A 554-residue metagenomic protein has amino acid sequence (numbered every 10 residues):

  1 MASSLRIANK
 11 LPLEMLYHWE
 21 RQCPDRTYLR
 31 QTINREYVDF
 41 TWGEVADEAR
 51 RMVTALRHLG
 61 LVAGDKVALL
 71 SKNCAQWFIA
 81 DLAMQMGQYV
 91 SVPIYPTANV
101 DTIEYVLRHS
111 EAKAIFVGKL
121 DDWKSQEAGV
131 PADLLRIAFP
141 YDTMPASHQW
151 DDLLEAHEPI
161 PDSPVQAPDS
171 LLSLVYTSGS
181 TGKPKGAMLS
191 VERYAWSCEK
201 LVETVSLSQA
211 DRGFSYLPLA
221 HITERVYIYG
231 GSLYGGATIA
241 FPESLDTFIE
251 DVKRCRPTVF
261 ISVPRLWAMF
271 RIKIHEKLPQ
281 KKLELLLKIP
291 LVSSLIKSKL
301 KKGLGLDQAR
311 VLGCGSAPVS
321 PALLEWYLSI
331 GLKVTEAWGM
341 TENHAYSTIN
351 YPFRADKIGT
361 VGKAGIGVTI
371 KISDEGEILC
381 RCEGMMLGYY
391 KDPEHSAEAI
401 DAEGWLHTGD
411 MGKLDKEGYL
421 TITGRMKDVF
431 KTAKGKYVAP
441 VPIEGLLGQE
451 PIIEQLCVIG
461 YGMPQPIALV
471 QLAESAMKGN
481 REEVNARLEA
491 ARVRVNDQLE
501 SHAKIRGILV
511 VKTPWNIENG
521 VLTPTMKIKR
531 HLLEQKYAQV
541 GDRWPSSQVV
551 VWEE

Functional and structural regions predicted by a protein language model:
P24-T27, H157-Y176, K183, S206-R212: Conserved pre-ATP/AMP-binding loop-to-beta segment of ANL
L29-F78, L82, N99-E104, D151-D152 (+1 more regions): Conserved AMP-binding/adenylate-forming core of the ANL superfamily
D39-G43, L172-C198: Conserved AMP-binding A3 loop
H58-L59, M86-D152, E454, E474: Structural core segment of the AMP-binding/adenylate-forming
D121-P168, I274-G303: ANL superfamily adenylate-forming
A195-R212, L219-K299, Q308, K333: Conserved AMP-binding/adenylation subdomain of ANL enzymes
A364-I366, K371-S373, E377-T432, Q449 (+1 more regions): Conserved ATP-binding/catalytic segment of the ANL
Q455-V458, R494-E554: Conserved C-terminal "lid"/linker of ANL adenylate-forming enzymes
